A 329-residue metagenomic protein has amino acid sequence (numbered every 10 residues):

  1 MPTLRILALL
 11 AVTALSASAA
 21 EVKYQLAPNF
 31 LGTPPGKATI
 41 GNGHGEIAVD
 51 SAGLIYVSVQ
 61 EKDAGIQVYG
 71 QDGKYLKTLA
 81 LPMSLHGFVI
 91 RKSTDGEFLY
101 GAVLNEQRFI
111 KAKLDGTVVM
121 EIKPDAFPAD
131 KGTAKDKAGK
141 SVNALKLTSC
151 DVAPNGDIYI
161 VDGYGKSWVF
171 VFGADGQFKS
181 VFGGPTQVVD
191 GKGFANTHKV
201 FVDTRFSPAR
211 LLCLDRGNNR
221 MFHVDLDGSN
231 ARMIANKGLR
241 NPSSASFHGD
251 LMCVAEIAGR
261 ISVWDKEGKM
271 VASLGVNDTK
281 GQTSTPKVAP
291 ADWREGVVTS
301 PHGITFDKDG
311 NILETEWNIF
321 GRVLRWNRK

Functional and structural regions predicted by a protein language model:
A27-A38, V119-S141, Q177-A195, A272-G296: Surface-exposed loop and turn segments in beta-propeller and other repeat-based domains that flank or scaffold
P28-A64, T148, F320-G321: Beta-strand-rich domains and repeat architectures in extracellular enzymes and scaffolds, especially beta-propellers
P34, D63-L104: Blade-loop segments of beta-propeller domains
K37-S51, P82-Y100, F127-D157, Q187-R210 (+3 more regions): Beta-rich, blade/repeat-based domains predominating in secreted/periplasmic proteins but also intracellular
L54-V57, F98-G101, D157-I160, R210-C213 (+3 more regions): Conserved beta-propeller blade signature
Q60-E61, L104-E106, G163-Y164, R205 (+3 more regions): Short loop/turn segments immediately following the C-termini of beta-strands
P208-L214, K237-T279, P286: Loop/turn-rich, solvent-exposed surfaces of beta-rich toroidal or solenoidal domains
V297-K329: Blade-level signature of beta-propeller repeat domains, shared across WD40, Kelch, NHL, RCC1 and BNR/Asp-box propellers
